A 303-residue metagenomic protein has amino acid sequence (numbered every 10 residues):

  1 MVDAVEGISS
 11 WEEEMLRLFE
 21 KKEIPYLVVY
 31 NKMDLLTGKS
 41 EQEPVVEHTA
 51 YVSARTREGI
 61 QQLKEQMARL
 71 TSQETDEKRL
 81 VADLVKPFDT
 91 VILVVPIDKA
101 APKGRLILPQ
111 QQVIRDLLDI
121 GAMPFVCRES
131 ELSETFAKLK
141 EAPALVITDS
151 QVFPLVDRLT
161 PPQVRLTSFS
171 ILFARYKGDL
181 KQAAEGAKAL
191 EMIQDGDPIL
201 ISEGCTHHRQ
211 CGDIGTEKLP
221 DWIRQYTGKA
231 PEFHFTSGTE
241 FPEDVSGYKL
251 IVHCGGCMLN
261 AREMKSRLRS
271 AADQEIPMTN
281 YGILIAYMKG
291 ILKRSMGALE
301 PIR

Functional and structural regions predicted by a protein language model:
M1-E6, E141-T148, V245-G256: Short, well-ordered secondary-structure micro-motifs within conserved domains or adaptor modules
M1-Y51, K78-D83, L106-K138, S150-R165 (+3 more regions): Conserved C-terminal guanine-recognition region of P-loop GTPase G domains, centered on the G4
I8-W11, M15, T56-L63, P87 (+6 more regions): Helical mechanochemical/support elements of P-loop NTPase systems and associated helical scaffolds
K21-D83, T90-V95, K99, G121-S130 (+5 more regions): Canonical P-loop GTPase G-domain recognition
V85, P96-K99, G104-I107, D119-P124 (+4 more regions): N-terminal accessory targeting/assembly segments
T90-I92, P198-L200, V252: Conserved beta-strand elements of the Class I
R175-A230, T236-E240, V245: Redox- and metal-dependent alpha/beta enzyme cores, enriched for Fe-S-associated oxidoreductases and cofactor-handling
A230, G238, G247-Y248, H253-K289 (+1 more regions): Cofactor-cradling patches in redox/metallo enzymes
